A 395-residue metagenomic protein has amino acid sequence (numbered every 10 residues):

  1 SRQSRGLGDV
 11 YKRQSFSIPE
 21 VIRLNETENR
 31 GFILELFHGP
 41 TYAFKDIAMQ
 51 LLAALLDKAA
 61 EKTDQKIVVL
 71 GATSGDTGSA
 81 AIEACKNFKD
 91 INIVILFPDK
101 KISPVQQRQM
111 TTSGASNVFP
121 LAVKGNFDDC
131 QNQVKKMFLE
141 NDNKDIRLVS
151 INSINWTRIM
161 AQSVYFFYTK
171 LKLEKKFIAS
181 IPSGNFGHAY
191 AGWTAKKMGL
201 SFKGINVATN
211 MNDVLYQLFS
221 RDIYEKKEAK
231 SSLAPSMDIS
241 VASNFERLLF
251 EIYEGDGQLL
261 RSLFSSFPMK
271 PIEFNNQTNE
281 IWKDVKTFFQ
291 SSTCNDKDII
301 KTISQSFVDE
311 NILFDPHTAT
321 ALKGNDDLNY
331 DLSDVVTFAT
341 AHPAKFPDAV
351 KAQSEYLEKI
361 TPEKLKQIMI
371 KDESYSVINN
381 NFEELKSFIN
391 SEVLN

Functional and structural regions predicted by a protein language model:
S1-Y11: Single conserved hydrophobic/aromatic residue that forms the stacking wall/gate of nucleotide- or nucleobase-binding
F32-N87: Well-ordered mid-protein domain cores that form the structural environment of catalytic cofactors
Y42-F44, V68-S74, K124, I151-I159 (+5 more regions): Active-site nucleophile and cofactor-binding loops and adjacent substrate-binding regions of central metabolic enzymes
I47, G125-N132, T157-V164, F186-Y190 (+6 more regions): Conserved active-site and cofactor/substrate-binding residues in soluble primary-metabolism enzymes
A80-N117, L121-Q131, A179-S266, F338 (+1 more regions): Glycine-rich phosphate/pyrophosphate-binding loop at beta-loop-alpha junctions
K135, E140-E174, E251-Y330: Active-site-adjacent helical/loop segments in soluble small-molecule enzymes
L200-S220, L322-N381: Catalytic phosphate/nucleotide-handling subdomain of diverse soluble enzymes
F267-I281, L357-N395: Non-catalytic terminal extensions of PLP-dependent enzymes
